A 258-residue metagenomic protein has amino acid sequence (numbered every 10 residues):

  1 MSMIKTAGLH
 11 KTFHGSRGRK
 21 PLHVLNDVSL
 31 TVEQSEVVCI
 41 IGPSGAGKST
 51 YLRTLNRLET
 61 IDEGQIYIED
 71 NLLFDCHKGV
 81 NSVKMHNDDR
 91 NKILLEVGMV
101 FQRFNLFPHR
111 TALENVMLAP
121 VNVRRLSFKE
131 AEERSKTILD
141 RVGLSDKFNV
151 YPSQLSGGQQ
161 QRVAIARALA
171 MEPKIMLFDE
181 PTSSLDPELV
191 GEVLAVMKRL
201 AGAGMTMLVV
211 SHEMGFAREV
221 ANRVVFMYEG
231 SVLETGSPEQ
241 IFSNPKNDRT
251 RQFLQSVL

Functional and structural regions predicted by a protein language model:
G64-K78: Conserved ABC transporter NBD signature motif
Y151-L155, Q159: Conserved ABC ATPase signature
A170-K174: A short, proline-enriched helix->beta-strand linker immediately N-terminal to the Walker B motif in ABC-type P-loop
M176-D179: Catalytic Walker B motif of ABC-type/P-loop ATPase nucleotide-binding domains
T235-G236: ABC ATPase "signature
